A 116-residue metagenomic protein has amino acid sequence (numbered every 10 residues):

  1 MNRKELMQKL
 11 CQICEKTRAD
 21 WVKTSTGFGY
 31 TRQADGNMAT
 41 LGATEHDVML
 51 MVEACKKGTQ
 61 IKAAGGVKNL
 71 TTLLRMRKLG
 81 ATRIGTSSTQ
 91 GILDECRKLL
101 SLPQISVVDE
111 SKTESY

Functional and structural regions predicted by a protein language model:
M1-I61, L70-E95, L102-I105, E110-Y116: Alpha/beta enzyme core
